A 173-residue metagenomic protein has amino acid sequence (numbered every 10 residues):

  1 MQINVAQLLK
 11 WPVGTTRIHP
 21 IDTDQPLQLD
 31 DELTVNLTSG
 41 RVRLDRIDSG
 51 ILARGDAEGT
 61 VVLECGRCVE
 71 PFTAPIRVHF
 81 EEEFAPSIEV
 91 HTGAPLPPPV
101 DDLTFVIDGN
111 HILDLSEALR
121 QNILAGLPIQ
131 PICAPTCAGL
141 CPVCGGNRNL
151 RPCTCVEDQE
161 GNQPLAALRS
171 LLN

Functional and structural regions predicted by a protein language model:
M1-N173: Structured interface patches
